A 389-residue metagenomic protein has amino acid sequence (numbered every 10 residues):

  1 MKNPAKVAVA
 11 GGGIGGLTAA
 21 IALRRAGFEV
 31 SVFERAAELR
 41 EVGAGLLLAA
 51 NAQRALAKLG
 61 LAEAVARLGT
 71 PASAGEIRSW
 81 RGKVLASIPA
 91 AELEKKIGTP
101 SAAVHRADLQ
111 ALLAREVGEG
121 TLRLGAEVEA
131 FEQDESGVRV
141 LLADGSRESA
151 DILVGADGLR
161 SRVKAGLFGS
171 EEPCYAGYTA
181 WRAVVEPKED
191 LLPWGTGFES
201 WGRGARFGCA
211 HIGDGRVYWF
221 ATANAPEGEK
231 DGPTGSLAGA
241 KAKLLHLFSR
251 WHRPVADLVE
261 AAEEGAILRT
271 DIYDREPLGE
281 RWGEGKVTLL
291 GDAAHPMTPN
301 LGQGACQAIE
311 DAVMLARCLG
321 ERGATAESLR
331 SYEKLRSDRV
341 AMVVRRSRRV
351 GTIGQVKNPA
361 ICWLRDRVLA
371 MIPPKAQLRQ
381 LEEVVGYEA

Functional and structural regions predicted by a protein language model:
K2-V7, R24, A49-V184, G228-L245 (+1 more regions): Conserved N-terminal helical subregion
A8-A37, V154-G155, L159, W181 (+2 more regions): Conserved mid-domain beta->alpha element of the FAD-binding
V30, A36-L39, G45, L85 (+2 more regions): A short, glycine- and basic residue-enriched loop/turn that sits immediately adjacent to a domain's principal
Q133-D134, A210-D214: Short beta-strand micro-motifs enriched in acidic
G177-A210, G232-P233: Flavin-dependent oxidoreductases
P187-W194, G228, P254, R322: Short helix-loop capping/hinge motifs at secondary-structure junctions, enriched in acidic/polar residues
R203-A205, I212-G213, V217, A223-L301 (+1 more regions): FAD/FMN-dependent oxidoreductases across multiple families
R345, R349-V385: Alpha-helical membrane-targeting segments
